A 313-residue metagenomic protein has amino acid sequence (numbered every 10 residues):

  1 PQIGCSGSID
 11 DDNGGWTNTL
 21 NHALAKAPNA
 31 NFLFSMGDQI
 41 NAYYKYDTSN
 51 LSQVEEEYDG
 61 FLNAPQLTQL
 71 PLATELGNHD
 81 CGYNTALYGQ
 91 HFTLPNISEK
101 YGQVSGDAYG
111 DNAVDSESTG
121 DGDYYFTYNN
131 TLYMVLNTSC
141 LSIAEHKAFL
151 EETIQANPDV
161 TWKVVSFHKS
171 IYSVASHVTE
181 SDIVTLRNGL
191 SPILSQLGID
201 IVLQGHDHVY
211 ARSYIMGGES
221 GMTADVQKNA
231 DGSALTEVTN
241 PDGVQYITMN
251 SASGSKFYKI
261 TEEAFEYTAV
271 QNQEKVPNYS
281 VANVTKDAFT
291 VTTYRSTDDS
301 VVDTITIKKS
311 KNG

Functional and structural regions predicted by a protein language model:
P1-D47: N-terminal active-site segment of His-dependent metallophosphoesterases
P1-S8, H146-V184, Q245, A252-S253: Mobile, glycine- and charge-enriched loop segments and immediately flanking short secondary-structure elements within
G4-S6, I40-Y44, L76-T85, S142-A144 (+3 more regions): Active-site environment of divalent metal-dependent phosphoester hydrolases
G7-G14, L51-S52, C140-E145, S181: Acidic-and-aromatic substrate-binding clefts and catalytic sites of carbohydrate-active enzymes
G15, Y44-E57, V160-D207, Y214-I215 (+1 more regions): Active-site-proximal segments of metal-dependent phosphoesterases and phosphodiesterases across multiple
F32-D38, L70-N78, L136-N137, V164-F167 (+2 more regions): Active-site neighborhood of phospho(di)ester-bond hydrolases with catalytic His/Asp-centered motifs
D47-T161, G189, I215-Q273, N278-V281: Extended active-site neighborhood of metal-dependent phosphoesterases/phosphodiesterases
T131-L132, F167-I171, F265-T304: Extracellular low-complexity, Gly/Ser/Thr-rich intrinsically disordered linkers and protease-sensitive activation/hinge
